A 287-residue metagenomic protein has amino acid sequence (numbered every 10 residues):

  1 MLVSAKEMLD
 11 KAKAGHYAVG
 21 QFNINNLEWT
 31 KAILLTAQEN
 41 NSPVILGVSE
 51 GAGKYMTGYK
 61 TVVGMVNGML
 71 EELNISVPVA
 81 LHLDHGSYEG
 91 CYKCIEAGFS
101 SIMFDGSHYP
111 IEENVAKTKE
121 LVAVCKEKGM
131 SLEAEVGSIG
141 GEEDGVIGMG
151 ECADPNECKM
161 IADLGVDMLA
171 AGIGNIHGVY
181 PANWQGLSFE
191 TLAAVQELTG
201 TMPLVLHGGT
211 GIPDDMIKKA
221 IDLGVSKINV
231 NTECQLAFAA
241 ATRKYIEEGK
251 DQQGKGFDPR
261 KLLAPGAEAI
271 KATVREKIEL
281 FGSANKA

Functional and structural regions predicted by a protein language model:
V3-K11, G15, L27-A52, T57-S76 (+7 more regions): Alpha/beta enzyme core
Y17-N25, E50-K54, K261, P265: A short N-terminal beta->alpha junction/helix N-cap motif
V19-N23, L81-H82, M103, L204-H207 (+1 more regions): Short catalytic-loop micro-motif centered on adjacent basic/acidic residues
Q21, T199, P213, P259: Metal-dependent phosphohydrolase cores
L83-G86, E268, A272: A short, hydrophobic secondary-structure junction motif
I173, G208-T210, T232: Active-site proximal loops enriched in glycine and acidic residues that flank catalytic Cys/His/Asp and coordinate
Y245-D258: Active-site gating loops and adjacent loop-to-helix segments of metal-dependent hydrolytic enzymes
K255-K271: Short, flexible active-site recognition loops that position polar ligands and cofactors
